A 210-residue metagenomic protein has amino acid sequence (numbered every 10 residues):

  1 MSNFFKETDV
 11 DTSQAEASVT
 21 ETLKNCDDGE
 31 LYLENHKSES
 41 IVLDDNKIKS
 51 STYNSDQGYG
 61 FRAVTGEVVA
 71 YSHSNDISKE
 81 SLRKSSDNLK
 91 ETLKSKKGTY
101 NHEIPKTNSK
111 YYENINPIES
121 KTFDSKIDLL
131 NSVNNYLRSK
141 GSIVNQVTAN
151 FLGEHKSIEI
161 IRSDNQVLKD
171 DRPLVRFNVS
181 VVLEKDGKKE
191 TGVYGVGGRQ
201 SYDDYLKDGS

Functional and structural regions predicted by a protein language model:
M1-T20, C26-S40, E80-D171, S201-S210: Acidic low-complexity segments
T22-L23, G66: Short, solvent-exposed coil/turn segments at beta-strand boundaries
H36, G66-V68, I77, E154-K156 (+1 more regions): Generic structural motif
E39-K94: N-terminal alpha-helical targeting/anchoring segments
N46-I48, Y53, F123, N165 (+1 more regions): Short capping/connector residues at structural and topological boundaries
T52-T65, L168-G197: Short beta-strand elements
T65-Y71, S95-Y100, T107-Y112, L183-K188: Low-complexity, flexible helical/coil segments
I77, Y194-D203: Short, solvent-exposed aromatic-acidic interface loops
